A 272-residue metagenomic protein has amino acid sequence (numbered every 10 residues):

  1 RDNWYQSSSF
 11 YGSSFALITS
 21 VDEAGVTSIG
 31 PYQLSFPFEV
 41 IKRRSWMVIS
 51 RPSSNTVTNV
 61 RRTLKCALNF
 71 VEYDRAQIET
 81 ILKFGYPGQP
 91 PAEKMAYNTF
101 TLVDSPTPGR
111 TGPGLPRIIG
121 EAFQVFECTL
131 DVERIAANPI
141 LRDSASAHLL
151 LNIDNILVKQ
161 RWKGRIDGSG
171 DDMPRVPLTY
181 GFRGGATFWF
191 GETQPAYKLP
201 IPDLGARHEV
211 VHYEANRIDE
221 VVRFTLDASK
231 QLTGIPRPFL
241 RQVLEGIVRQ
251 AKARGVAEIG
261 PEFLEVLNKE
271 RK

Functional and structural regions predicted by a protein language model:
R1-E214: Basic, polyanion-binding surface patches
E209-K272: Non-catalytic accessory segments flanking P-loop/AAA+ NTPase cores
